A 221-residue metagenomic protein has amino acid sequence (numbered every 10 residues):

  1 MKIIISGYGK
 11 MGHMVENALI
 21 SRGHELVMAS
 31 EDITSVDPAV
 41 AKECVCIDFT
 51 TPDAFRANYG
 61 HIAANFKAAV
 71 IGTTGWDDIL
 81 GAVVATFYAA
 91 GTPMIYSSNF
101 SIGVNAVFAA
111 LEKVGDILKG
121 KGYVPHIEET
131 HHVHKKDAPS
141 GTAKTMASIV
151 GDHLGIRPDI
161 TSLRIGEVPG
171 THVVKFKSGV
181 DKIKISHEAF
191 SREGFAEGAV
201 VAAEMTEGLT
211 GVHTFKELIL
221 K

Functional and structural regions predicted by a protein language model:
K2-S6, K10-P38, T51, G120-K221: C-terminal substrate-binding/catalytic lobe of Rossmann-fold NAD(P)-dependent oxidoreductases
V27, C44-V45: Conserved acidic residues
E31-S35, T73-D77, F100: Short, acidic/turn-prone active-site loops that include or flank metal/cofactor- and phosphate-binding residues
A39-V40, P52-T73, G81-A85: Rossmann-fold NAD(P) dinucleotide-binding segment
C46-I47, V70: N-terminal Rossmann-like NAD(P) cofactor-binding module of classical short-chain dehydrogenase/reductase
T73-Y96, N105-V114: Rossmann-fold NAD(P)-binding glycine/threonine-rich loop
